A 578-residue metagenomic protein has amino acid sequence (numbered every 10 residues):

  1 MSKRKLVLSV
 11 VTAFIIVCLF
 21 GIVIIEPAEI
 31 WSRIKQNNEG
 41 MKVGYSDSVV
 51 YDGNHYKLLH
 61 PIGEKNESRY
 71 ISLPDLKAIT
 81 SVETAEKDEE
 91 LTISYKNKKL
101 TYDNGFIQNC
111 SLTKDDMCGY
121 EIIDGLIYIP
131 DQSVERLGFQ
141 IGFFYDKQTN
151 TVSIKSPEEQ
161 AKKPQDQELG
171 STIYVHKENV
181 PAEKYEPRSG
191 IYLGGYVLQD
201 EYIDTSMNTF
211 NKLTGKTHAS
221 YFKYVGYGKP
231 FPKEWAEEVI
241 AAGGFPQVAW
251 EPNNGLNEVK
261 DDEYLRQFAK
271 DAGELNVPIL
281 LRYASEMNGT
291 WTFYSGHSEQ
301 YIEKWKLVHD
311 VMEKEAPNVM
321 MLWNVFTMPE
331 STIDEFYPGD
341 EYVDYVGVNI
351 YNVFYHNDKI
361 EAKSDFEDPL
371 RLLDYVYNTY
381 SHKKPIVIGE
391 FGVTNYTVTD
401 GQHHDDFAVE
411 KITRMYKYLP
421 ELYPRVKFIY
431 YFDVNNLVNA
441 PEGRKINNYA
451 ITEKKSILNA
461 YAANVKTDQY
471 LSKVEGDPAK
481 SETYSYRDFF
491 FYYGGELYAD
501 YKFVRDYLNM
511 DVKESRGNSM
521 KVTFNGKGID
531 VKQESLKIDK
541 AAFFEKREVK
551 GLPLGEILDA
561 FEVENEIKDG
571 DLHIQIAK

Functional and structural regions predicted by a protein language model:
S2-I173, K473-K578: Primary recognition of N-terminal secretory signal peptides and signal-anchoring hydrophobic helices
S189-G194, P278-L280, S285, V387-G389 (+1 more regions): Substrate-binding cleft of secreted/luminal carbohydrate-active enzymes
L193-D271, K411, Y418, Y423 (+3 more regions): N-terminal carbohydrate-binding/catalytic regions of secreted carbohydrate-active enzymes
L193-G195, A219-K223, P246-A249, I279-Y283 (+4 more regions): Hydrophobic faces of well-ordered beta-strands that scaffold small-molecule active sites in alpha/beta enzyme cores
E234-A249, Y355-T397, T452-N459: Glycoside hydrolase catalytic-domain groove-lining segments
E258-L280, Y301-E315, V319, E335 (+1 more regions): An active-site-proximal structural segment forming one wall of the substrate-binding cleft that immediately precedes
F268-S298, V319-M328: Active-site groove signature of glycoside hydrolases
D334-S364, V387-V393, F432-V434: Aromatic- and acid-rich polysaccharide-binding/catalytic face of secreted or lumenal carbohydrate-active enzymes
